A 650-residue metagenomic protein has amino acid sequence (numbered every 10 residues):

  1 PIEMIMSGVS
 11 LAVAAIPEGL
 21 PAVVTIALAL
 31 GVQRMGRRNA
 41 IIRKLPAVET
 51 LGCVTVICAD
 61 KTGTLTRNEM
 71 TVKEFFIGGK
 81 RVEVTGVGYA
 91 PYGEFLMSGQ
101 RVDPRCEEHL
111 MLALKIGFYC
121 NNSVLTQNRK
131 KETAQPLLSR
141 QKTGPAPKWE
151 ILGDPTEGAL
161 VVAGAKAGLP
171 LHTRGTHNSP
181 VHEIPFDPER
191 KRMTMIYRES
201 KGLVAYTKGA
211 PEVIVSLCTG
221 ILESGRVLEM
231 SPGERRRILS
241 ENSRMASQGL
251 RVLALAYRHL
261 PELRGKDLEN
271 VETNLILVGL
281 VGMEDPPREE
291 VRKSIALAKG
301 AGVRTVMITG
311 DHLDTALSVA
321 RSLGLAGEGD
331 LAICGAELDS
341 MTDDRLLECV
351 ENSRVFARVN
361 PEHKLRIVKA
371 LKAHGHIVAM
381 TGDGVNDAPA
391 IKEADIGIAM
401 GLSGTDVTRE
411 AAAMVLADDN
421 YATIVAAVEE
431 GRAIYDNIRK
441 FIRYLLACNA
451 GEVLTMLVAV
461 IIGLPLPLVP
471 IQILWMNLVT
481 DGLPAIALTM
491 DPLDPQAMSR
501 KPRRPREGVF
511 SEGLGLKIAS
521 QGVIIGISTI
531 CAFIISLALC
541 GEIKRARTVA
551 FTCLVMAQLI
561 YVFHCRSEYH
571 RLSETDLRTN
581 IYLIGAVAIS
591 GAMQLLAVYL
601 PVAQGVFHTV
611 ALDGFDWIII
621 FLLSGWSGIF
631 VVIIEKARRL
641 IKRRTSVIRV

Functional and structural regions predicted by a protein language model:
P1-P502, V509-F510, V523, I534-L537 (+2 more regions): Conserved cytosolic headpiece of P-type ATPases
L277, L559, C565: Hydrophobic, aromatic-rich cap/lid helix
T480, I525-G526, T548-V562: Generic alpha-helical transmembrane segments
L514-G515: Membrane interfacial helix-start motif at the N-side
G522-I525, T529, Q558-Y561, S590-Q594: Helical transmembrane-bundle signal
L539-R545: Membrane-helix interface and helix-disruption motif detector
A546, R566-Y569: Active/binding-pocket-proximal capping segment
